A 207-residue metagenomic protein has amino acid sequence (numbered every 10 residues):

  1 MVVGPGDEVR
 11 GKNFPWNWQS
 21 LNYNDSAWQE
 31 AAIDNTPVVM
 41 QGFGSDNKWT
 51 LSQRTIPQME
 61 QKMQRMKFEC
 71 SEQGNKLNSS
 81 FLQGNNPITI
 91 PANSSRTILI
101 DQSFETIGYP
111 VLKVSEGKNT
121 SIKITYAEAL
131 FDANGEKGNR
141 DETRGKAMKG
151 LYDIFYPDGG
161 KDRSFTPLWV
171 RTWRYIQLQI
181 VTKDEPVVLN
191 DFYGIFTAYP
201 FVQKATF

Functional and structural regions predicted by a protein language model:
M1-F207: Extracellular/oxidizing-compartment recognition motifs
